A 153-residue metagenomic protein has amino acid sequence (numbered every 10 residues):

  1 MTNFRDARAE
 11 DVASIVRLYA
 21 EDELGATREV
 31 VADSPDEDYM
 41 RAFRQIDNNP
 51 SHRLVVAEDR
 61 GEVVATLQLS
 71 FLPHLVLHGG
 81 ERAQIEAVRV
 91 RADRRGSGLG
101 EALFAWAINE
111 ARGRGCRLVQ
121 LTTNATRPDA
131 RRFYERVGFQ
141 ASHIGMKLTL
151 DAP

Functional and structural regions predicted by a protein language model:
T2, G61-T66, A83: Glycine-rich phosphate/pyrophosphate-binding loop shared by adenosine-nucleotide-utilizing enzymes
N3-R17: A short beta-loop-alpha structural element at the N-terminal edge of CoA-dependent acyl/N-acetyltransferase catalytic
A20-A42: Conserved GNAT-fold acetyl-CoA-binding loop/helix
R44-V56, Q84, Q140: A short helix-loop-beta-strand connector motif used in the catalytic cores of GNAT acetyltransferases and, in some
L54-V56, E62-F71, R89: Conserved beta-strand in the GNAT
A87-V90, G96-N109, R132, R136: Conserved acetyl-CoA-binding loop-helix of GNAT-fold acetyltransferases
A92, Q120-A130, K147-D151: Conserved beta-strand-loop-alpha-helix junction that forms the acyl-donor binding cleft
F104, A111-T123: Conserved GNAT acetyl-CoA-binding A-motif
